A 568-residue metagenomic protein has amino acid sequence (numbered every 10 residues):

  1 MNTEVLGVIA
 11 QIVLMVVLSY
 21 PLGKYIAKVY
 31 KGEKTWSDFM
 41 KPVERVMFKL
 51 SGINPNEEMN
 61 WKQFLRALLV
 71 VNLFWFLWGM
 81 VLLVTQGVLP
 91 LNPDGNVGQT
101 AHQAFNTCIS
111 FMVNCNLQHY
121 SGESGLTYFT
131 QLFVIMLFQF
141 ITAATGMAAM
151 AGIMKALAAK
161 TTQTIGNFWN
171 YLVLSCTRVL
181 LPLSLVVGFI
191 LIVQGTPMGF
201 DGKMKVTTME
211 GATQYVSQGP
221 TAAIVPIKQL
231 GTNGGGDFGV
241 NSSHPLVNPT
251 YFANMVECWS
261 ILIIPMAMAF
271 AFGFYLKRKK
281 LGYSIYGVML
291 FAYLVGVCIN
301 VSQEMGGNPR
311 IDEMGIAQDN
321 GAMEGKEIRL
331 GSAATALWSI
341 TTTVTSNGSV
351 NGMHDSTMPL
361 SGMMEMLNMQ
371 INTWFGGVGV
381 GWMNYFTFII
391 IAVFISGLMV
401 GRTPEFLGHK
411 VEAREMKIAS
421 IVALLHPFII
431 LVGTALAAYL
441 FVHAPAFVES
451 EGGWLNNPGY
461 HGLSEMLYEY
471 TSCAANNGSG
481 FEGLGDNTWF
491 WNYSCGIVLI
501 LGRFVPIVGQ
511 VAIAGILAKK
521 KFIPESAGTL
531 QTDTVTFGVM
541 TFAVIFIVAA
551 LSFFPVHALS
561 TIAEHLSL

Functional and structural regions predicted by a protein language model:
M1-L568: Membrane-proximal intracellular helices of multi-pass ion channels
